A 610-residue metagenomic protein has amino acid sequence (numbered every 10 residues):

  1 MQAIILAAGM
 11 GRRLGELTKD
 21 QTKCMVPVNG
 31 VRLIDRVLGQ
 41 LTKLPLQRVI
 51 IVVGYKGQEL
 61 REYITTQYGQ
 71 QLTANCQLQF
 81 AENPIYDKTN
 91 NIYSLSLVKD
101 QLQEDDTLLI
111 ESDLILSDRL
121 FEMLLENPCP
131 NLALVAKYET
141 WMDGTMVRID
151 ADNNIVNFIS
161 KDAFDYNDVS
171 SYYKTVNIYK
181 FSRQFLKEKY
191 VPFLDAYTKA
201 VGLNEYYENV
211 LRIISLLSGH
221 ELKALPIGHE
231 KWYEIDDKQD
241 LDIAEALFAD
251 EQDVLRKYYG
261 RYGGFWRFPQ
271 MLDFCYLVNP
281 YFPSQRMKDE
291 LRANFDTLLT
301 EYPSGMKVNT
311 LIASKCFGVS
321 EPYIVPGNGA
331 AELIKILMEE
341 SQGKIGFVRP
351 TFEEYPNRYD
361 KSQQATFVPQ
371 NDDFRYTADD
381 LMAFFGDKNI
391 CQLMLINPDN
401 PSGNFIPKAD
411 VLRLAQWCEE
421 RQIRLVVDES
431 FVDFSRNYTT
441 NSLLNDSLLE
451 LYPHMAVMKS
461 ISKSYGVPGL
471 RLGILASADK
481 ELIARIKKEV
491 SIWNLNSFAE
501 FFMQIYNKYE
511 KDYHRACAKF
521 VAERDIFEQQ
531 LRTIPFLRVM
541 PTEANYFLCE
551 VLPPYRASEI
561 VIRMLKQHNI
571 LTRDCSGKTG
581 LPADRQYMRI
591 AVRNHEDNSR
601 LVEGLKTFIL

Functional and structural regions predicted by a protein language model:
M1-K19: N-terminal nucleotide-binding beta1-loop-alpha1 segment
Q2-I5, V31-T107: Conserved N-terminal catalytic core of the sugar/cofactor nucleotidyltransferase
Q77-T145, A151: Conserved beta-loop-beta/alpha segment of the NTase-like Rossmann-fold superfamily that binds/positions NTPs
S117-V201: Conserved core of the sugar-phosphate nucleotidyltransferase
Y173-T175, S284, G305, H454-M540: PLP-dependent aminotransferase class I/II
I243-E301, N389: N-terminal "arm"/small-domain region of PLP-dependent enzymes with the aminotransferase-like
D373-Y438: Active-site phosphate-binding strand-loop segment of PLP-dependent enzymes
V521, I534-H568, V592: Conserved PLP-binding catalytic core of the aspartate aminotransferase-like
